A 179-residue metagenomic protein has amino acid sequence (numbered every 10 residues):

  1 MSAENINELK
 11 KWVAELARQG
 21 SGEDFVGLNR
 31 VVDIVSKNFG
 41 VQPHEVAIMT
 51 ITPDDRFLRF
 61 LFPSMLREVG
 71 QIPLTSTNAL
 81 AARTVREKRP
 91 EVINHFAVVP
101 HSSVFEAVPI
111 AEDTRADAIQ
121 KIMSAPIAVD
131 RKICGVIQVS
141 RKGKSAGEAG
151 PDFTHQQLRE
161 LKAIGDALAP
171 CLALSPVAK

Functional and structural regions predicted by a protein language model:
M1-V26, L174-K179: Signal-transmission linkers at sensory-effector interfaces
E15-Q19, N29-V41, M49, R83 (+3 more regions): Amphipathic alpha-helical regulatory segments at dimerization interfaces that relay allosteric signals between sensory
D33-S36, V46-I72: GAF sensory/regulatory domain recognition with acknowledged cross-activation on helical regulatory dimers
R59-L61, L66-E106, D113-R115: Regulatory sensory and allosteric helical modules in signal-transduction proteins and certain transcription factors
Q120-V129: A short, aliphatic-rich beta-strand micro-motif
G135-K179: Juxtadomain coupling helices with adjacent low-complexity linkers
